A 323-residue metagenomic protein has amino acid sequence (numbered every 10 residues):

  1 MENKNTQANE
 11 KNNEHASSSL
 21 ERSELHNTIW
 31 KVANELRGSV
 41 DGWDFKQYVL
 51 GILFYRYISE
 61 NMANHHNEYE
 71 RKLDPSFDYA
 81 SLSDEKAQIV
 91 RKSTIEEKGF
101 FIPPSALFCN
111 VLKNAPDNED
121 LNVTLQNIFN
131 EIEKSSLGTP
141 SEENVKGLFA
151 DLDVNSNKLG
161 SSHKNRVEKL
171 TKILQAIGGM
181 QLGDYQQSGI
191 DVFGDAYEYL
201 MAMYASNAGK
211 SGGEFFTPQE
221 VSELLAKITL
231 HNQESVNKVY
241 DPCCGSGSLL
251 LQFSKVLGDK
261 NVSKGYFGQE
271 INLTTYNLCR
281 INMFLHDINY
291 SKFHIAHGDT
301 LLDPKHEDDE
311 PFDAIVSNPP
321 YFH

Functional and structural regions predicted by a protein language model:
M1-L224, I228-T229, S291-T300: Non-catalytic, mostly N-terminal accessory regions of nucleic-acid modification and defense proteins
R56, F322-H323: Glycine-rich nucleotide phosphate-binding loop and flanking beta-alpha elements of Rossmann-like dinucleotide-binding
S211-S317, F322: Conserved S-adenosyl-L-methionine
